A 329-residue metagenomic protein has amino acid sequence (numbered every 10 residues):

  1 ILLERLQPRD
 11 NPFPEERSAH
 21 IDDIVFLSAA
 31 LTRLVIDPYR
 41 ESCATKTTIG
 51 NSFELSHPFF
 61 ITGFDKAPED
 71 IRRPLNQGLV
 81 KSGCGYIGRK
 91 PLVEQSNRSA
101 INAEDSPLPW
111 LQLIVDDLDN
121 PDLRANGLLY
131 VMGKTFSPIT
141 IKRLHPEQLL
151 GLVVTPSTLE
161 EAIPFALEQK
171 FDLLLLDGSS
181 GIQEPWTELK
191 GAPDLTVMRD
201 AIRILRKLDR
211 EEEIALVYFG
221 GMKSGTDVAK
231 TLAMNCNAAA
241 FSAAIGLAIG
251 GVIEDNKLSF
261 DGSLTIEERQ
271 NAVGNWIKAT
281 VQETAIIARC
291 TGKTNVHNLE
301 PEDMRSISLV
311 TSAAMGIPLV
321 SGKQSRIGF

Functional and structural regions predicted by a protein language model:
I1-V80, C84-G85, S96-A103, R305-F329: Conserved, well-structured core domains of diverse proteins
S56, K66-F165: Active-site-facing alpha/beta catalytic cores
E69-R73, P156, E160, G191-L195 (+2 more regions): Electropositive phosphate-/nucleotide-binding environments in soluble metabolic enzymes
G78, S82, F165, Q169 (+4 more regions): Generic, well-ordered alpha-helical scaffold segments in large soluble proteins
L79, T231, N295: Terminal peptide-recognition signature
G127-N271: Glycine-rich phosphate/ribose-binding loops and adjacent secondary-structure elements that form binding surfaces
L159, Y218-T226, K293-S308: A glycine-rich phosphate-binding loop feature that marks nucleotide/adenosyl-phosphate handling sites
L208, S259-E302, V310-S312, G316 (+1 more regions): Extended, intrinsically disordered, low-complexity segments
